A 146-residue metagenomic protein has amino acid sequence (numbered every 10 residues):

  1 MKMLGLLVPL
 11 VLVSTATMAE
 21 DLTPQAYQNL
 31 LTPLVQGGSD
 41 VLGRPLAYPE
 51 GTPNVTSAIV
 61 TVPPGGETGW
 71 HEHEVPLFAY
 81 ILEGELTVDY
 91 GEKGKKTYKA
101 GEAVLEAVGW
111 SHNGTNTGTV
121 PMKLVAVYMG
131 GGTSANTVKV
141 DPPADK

Functional and structural regions predicted by a protein language model:
M1-G5: Positively charged n-region of N-terminal signal peptides that target proteins for export
S14-A16: N-terminal signal peptide c-region/cleavage motif recognized by signal peptidases
M18-T56, L105, D141-K146: A short, N-terminal "cap"/entry segment at the start of jelly-roll beta-barrel domains of the cupin/DSBH fold
P49-N54, G65-F78: A short beta-loop-beta micro-motif enriched in histidine and acidic residues
T52-S57, H73, G109, T119-M122: Extracytoplasmic
V62-P63, E92-G109: Short acidic-glycine-tyrosine-enriched beta hairpin
H73-E92, E102: Glycine- and acidic-residue-biased ligand/ion/polar-headgroup-sensing regions
G109-S134: Ligand-binding loop in jelly-roll beta-barrel domains
